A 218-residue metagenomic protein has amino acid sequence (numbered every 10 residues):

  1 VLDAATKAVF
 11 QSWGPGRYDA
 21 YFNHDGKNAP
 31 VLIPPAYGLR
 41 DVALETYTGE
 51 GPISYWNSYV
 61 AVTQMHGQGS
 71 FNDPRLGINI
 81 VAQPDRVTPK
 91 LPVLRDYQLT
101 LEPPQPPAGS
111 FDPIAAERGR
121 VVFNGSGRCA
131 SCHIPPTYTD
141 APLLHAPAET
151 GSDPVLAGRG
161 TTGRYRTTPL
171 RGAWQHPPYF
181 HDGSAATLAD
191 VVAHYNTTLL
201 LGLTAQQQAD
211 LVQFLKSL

Functional and structural regions predicted by a protein language model:
V1-L218: Periplasmic c-type cytochrome electron-transfer domains
